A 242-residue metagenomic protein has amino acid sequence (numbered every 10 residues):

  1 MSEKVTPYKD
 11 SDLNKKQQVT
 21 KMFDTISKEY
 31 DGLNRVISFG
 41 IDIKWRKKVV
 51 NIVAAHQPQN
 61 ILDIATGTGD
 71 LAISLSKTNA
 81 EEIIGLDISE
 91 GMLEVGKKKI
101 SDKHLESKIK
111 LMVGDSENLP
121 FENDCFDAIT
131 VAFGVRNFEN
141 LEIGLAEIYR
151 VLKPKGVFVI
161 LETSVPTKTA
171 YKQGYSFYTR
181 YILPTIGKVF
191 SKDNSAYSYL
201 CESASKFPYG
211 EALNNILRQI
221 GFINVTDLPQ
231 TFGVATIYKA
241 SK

Functional and structural regions predicted by a protein language model:
M1-T20: N-terminal auxiliary segments of SAM/dcSAM-dependent transferases
Q17-Q18, I88, L161, V165-I216 (+2 more regions): C-terminal alpha-helical "lid/dimerization" subdomain adjacent to the S-adenosyl-L-methionine
E29-G32, F39-Q59, S74: Conserved alpha-helix/loop element of class I SAM-dependent methyltransferases that forms part of the SAM/SAH-binding
Y30, I129-T130: Hydrophobic beta-strand segment of the Class I
N60-N118: Class I SAM-dependent methyltransferase SAM/SAH-binding core
E117-A128: A short acidic, Gly/Pro-enriched loop at the edge of an enzyme's catalytic core that lines a small-molecule cofactor
E142-V157: A short glycine-rich, Lys/Arg-flanked "PGG" loop and its adjoining helix->strand segment in the class I
I220-K242: Core SAM-dependent methyltransferase catalytic element
